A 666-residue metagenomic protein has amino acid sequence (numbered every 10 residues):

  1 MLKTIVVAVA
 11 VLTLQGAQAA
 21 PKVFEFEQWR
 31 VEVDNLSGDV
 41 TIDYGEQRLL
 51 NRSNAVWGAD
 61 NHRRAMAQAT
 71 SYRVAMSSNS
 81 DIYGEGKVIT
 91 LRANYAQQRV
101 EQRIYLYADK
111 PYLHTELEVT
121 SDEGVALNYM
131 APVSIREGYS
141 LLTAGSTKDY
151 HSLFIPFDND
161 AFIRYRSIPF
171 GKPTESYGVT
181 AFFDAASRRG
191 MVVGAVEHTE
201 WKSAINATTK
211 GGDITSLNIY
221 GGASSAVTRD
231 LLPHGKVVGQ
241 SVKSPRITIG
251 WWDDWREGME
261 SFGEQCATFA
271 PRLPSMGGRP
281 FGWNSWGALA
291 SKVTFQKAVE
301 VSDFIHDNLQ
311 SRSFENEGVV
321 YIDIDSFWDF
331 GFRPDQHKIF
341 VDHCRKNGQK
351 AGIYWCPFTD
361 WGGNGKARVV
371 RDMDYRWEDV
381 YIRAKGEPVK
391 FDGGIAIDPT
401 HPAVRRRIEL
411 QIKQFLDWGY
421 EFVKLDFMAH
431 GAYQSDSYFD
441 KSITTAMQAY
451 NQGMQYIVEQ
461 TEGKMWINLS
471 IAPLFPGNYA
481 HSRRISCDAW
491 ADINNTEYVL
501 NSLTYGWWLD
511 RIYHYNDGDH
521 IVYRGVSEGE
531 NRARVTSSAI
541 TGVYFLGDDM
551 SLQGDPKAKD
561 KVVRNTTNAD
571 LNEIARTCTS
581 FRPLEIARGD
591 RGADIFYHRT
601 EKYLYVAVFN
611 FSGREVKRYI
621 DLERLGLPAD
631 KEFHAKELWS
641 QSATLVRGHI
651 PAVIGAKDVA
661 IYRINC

Functional and structural regions predicted by a protein language model:
T4-T13: Sec-dependent N-terminal signal peptides
T13-K22: Bacterial Sec-dependent signal peptides at the C-terminal "C-region" and cleavage site
V23-S313, C344: Carbohydrate-recognition beta-sandwich/jelly-roll modules in extracellular/periplasmic carbohydrate-active proteins
L113, S538-T541, L546, A587-P628: Carbohydrate-binding surface patches
I135-Y150, E623-S640: Solvent-exposed beta-hairpin/edge-strand motifs
G278-S435, A449, Y456-E462, I467: Substrate-binding cleft of carbohydrate-active enzyme catalytic domains
R368-G394, D398-P402, R406, Q448-K557: Glycan-recognition surfaces
L645-C666: C-terminal beta-strand-rich structural cap/linker in extracellular carbohydrate-active enzymes
